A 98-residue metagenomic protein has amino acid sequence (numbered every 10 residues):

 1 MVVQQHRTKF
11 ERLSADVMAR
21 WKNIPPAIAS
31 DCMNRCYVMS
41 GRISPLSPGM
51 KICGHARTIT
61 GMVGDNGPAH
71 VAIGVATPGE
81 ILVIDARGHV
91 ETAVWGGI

Functional and structural regions predicted by a protein language model:
M1-M62: Intrinsically disordered, low-complexity regions enriched in acidic/Ser/Thr/Pro/Gln residues
S47-W95: A glycine-rich, hydrophobic loop/mini-helix early in the fold
I98: Ligand/cofactor pocket segment of small-molecule handling proteins
